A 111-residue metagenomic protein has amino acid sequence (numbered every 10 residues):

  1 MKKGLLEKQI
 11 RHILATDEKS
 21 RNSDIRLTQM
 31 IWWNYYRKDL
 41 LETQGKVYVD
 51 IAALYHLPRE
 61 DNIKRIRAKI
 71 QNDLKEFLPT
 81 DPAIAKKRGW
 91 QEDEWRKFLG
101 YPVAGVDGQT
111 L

Functional and structural regions predicted by a protein language model:
M1-R26: Positively charged, polyanion-binding regions of nucleic-acid-associated proteins
Q9, I13, M30-I31, I66-K69 (+1 more regions): Charge-rich, solvent-exposed alpha-helical interaction surfaces
T16-S20, N34, K38, K69 (+2 more regions): Surface-exposed polar/charged interaction patches
S20-S23, K46, P58, W90: Short coil/turn linker and secondary-structure boundary residues
N22-M30, P79-A85: Short glycine-rich, low-complexity/disordered patches
D24-L54: DNA-recognition alpha helix
K46-K75: Major-groove recognition helix of helix-turn-helix-like DNA-binding domains
D73-L111: Phospho-regulated, low-complexity intrinsically disordered regions of nuclear gene-regulatory and chromatin-associated
